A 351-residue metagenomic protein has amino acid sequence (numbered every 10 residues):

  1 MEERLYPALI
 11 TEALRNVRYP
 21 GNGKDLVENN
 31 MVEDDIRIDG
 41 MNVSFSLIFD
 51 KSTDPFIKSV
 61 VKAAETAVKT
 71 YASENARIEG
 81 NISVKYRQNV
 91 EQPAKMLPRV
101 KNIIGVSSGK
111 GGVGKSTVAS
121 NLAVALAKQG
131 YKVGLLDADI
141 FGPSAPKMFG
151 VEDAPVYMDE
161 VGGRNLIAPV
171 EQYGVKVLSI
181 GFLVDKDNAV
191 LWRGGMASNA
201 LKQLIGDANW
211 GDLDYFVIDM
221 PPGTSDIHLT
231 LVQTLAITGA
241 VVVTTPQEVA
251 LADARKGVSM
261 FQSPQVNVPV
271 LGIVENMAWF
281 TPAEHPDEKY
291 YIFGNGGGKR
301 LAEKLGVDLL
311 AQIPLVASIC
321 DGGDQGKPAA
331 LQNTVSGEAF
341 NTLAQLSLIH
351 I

Functional and structural regions predicted by a protein language model:
G21-F45: Short edge beta-strands and adjacent turn/loop segments
N29-M31, F49-D50, F56-G105: Extreme N-terminal, non-catalytic leader segments that precede Walker-type/kinase nucleotide-binding cores
K62, D214-Y215, P221-Q312, A317-D321: Conserved catalytic-core segment of NTP-binding enzymes
I103-D139, V266, I273: Walker A/P-loop phosphate-binding motif and the immediately C-terminal alpha-helix
L126-D187, I205: Phosphate-binding loop that captures ATP/GTP phosphates
G181-V190, L204-H228: Switch II (G3) loop of P-loop NTPases
Q325-N333: C-terminal boundary of histidine-terminating zinc-finger modules
I349-I351: Conserved small/polar residues in nucleotide/adenosyl-binding loops
